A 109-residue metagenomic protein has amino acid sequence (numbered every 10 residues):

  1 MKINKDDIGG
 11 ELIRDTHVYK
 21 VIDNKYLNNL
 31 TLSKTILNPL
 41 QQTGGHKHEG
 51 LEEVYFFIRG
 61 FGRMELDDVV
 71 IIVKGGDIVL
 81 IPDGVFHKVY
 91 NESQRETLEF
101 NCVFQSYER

Functional and structural regions predicted by a protein language model:
M1-L30, G44: A short, N-terminal "cap"/entry segment at the start of jelly-roll beta-barrel domains of the cupin/DSBH fold
S33-E49: Conserved short histidine dyad/triad with adjacent acidic residue
T35, Y55, V79: Conserved GNAT-family N-acetyltransferase fold
Q42-G44, R63, V79, D83-V89: Histidine-centered metal-chelating micro-motifs
G50-E52, F57-G62: Glycine- and acidic-residue-biased ligand/ion/polar-headgroup-sensing regions
V69-D83: Short acidic-glycine-tyrosine-enriched beta hairpin
D83-R109: Ligand-binding loop in jelly-roll beta-barrel domains
